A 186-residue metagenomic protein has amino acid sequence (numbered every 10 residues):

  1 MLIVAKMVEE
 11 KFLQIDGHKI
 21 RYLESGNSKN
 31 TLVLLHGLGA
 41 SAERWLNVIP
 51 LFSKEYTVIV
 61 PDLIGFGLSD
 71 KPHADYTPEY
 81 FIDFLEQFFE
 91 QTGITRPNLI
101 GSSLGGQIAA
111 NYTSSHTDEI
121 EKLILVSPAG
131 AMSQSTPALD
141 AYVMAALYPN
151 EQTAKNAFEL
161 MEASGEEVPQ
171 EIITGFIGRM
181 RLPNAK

Functional and structural regions predicted by a protein language model:
M1-L32, K54-Y56, I94-T95, E159-A163: Alpha/beta-hydrolase fold catalytic core
I15, L23, V60-G101: Active-site loop/oxyanion-hole signature of alpha/beta-hydrolase fold enzymes
H18-L68: Conserved HGGG/HGGXW glycine-rich cap/lid loop of the alpha/beta-hydrolase fold
H36-L38, P97, G101-G106: Conserved alpha/beta-hydrolase "nucleophile elbow" surrounding the catalytic nucleophile
R44-L46, S69-D75, Q134-P137: Conserved catalytic-core motifs of eukaryotic protein kinase domains, centered on the activation segment
Q107-S115, I120-N150: Flexible "cap/lid" loop of the alpha/beta hydrolase fold
S133-A138, L147-K186: Conserved alpha/beta-hydrolase catalytic His-Asp/Glu region
